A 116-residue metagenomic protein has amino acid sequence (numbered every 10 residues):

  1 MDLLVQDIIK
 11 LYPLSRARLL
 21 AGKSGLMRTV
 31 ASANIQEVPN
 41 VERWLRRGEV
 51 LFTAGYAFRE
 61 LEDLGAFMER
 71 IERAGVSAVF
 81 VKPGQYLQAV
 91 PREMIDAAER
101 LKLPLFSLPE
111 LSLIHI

Functional and structural regions predicted by a protein language model:
M1-I114: Alpha-helical/coil-rich non-catalytic "connector" segments in signaling and regulatory proteins
